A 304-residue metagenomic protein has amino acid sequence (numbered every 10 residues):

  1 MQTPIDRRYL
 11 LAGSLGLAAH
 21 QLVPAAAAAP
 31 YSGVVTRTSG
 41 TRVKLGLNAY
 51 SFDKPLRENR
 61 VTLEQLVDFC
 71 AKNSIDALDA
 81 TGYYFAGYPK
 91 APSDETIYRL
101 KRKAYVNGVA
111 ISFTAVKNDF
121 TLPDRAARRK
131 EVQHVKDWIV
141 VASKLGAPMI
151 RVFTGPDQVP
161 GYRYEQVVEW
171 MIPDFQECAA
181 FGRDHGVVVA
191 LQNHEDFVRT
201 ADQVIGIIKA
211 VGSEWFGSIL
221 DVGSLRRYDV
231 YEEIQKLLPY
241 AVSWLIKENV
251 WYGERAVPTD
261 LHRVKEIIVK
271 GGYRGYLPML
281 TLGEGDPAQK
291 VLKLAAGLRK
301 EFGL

Functional and structural regions predicted by a protein language model:
Q2-G46, S51-S74, V198-L304: Histidine-acidic metal/acid-base catalytic patches
A19-H20, Y31-S39, I97, K101-G217: Active-site acidic/histidine proton-transfer and metal-coordination neighborhood in alpha/beta enzyme cores
A49, G82, N118, T154 (+4 more regions): Short glycine-centered, acidic/aromatic-flanked micro-motifs in structured strand/loop junctions that mark active-site
D76-A77, A110, P148, V188 (+2 more regions): Residue-level detector of anion-binding/catalytic polar loops
D79, F113-A115, R151, L245 (+1 more regions): Conserved beta-strand positions in the central sheet of alpha/beta enzyme cores
D79-R99, G155-Q158: Glycine-rich, proline-tolerant flexible connector loops at the mouths of alpha/beta enzymes
A86-Y88, F120-D124, Q158-Y162, R227 (+1 more regions): A short acidic, helix-capping loop that chelates divalent metal ions and anchors anionic groups
Y88-I97, R125-R128, A288-K290: Metal-dependent catalytic neighborhoods of phosphoester/phosphodiester hydrolases
